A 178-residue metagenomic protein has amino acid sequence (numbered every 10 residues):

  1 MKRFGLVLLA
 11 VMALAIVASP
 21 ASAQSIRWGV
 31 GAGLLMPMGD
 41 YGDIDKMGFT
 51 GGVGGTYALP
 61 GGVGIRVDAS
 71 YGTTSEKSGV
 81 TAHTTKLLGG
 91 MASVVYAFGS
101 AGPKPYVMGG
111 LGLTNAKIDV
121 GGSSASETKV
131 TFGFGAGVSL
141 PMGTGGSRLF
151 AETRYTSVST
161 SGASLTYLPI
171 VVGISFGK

Functional and structural regions predicted by a protein language model:
M1-I26, K178: Cleavable N-terminal export/targeting peptides
A13, S157-S159: Short histidine/acidic/glycine/proline-rich micro-motifs that form metal- and phosphate-coordinating active-site loops
A15-I16, G39-D45: Short, low-complexity, intrinsically disordered N-terminal segments
Q24-M36: Transmembrane beta-strand segments of Gram-negative outer membrane beta-barrel proteins
L34-M36, F49-S123, K129-F132, L140-T153 (+2 more regions): Gram-negative (and chloroplast) outer-membrane scaffold detector with strong preference for beta-barrel transmembrane
Y41-I44, T160-L165: A short acidic/glycine-rich loop-to-helix N-cap element
